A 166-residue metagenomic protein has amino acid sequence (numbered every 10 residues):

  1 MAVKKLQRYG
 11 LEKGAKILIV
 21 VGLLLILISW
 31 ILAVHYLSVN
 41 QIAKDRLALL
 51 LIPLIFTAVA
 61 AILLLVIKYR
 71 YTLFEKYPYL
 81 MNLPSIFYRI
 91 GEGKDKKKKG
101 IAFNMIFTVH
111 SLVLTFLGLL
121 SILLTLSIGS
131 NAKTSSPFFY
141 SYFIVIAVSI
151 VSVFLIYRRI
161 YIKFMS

Functional and structural regions predicted by a protein language model:
M1-Y9: Short, Lys/Arg-rich, polar N-terminal cytosolic tail immediately upstream of the first transmembrane signal-anchor
L11-A58, L119-I150: Long, highly hydrophobic alpha-helical transmembrane signal-anchor segments
E12-L18, E92-T115: Loop-to-transmembrane boundary segments
I52-E75, I150-F154: Hydrophobic alpha-helical membrane-embedded segments
I55, V59-A60, N104, L112 (+1 more regions): Alpha-helical transmembrane segments, especially those used as permease/efflux helices and single-pass anchors
V66-E75, L112-L124, K163-S166: Alpha-helical membrane-embedding segments and immediately adjacent membrane-interface amphipathic helices
F74-K96: Juxtamembrane inter-helical linkers in multi-pass membrane proteins
V153-S166: Cytosolic juxtamembrane helix at the C-terminal end of the final transmembrane segment
